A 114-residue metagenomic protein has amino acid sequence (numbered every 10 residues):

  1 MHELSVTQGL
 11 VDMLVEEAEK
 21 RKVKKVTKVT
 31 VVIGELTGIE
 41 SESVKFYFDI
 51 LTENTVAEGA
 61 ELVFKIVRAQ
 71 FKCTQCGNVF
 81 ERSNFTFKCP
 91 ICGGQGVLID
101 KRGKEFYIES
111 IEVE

Functional and structural regions predicted by a protein language model:
M1-G59: Long, charged N-terminal interaction/targeting segments
E61-R68, N78-S83: Short, flexible, mixed-charge glycine/proline-rich loop motifs that serve as phosphate/nucleic-acid-contacting
F71, F87, F106: Cys/His-enriched microdomains
C73-C76, C89-C92: Short cysteine-rich clusters marking metal-coordination/redox-active sites
E81, G96-L98: Short functional micro-motifs and their immediate structural scaffolds
F87-C89, I99: Compact Cys/His-rich metal-coordination microdomains
I99-E109: Short metal-binding segments enriched for Cys and/or His
S110-E114: Short hydrophobic/aromatic patches at helix-to-coil boundaries
